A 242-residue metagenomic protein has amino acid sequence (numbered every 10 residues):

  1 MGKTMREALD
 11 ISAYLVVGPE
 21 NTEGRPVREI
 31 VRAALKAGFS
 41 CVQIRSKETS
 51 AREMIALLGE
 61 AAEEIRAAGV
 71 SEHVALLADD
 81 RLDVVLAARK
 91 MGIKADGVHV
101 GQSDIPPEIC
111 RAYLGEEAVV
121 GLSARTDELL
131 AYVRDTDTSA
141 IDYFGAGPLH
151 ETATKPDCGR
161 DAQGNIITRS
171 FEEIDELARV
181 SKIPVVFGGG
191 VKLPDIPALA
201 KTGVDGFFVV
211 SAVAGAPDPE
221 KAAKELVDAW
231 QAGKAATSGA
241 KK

Functional and structural regions predicted by a protein language model:
M1-G97, G115-E128, Y132-D142, N165-E176 (+4 more regions): Conserved N-terminal beta1-alpha1 strand-loop-helix module at the mouth
I44, H150-G159: A short acidic, helix-capping loop that chelates divalent metal ions and anchors anionic groups
K47, S103, L149, A212: Flexible loop residues that form catalytic and substrate-binding hotspots at small-molecule/glycan-binding clefts
I93-E108: Gly/Pro- and small hydrophobic-enriched strand-loop and loop-to-helix capping segments that sit at the rims
G101, I141-H150: Non-cysteine beta-strand/loop elements that form the S-adenosyl-L-methionine
P106-P107, E151-T152, A214-G215: Short gly/pro/ser/thr-enriched loop/turn and capping motifs at secondary-structure boundaries
P156-T168: Short, flexible/disordered intra-domain loops and linkers
